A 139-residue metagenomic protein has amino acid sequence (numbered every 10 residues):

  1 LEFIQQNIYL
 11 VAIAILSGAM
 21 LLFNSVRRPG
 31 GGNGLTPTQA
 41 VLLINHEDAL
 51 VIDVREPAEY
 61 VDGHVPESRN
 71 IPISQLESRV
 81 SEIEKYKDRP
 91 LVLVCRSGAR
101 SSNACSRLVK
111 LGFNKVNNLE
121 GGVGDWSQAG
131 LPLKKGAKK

Functional and structural regions predicted by a protein language model:
L1-A49, P57-P90, R100-K139: Rhodanese-like catalytic fold shared by cysteine-dependent sulfurtransferases and DSP/PTP-type phosphatases
D53: N-terminal glycine-rich beta->alpha transition that marks the start or flank of a dinucleotide-binding site
C95: Short cysteine clusters
